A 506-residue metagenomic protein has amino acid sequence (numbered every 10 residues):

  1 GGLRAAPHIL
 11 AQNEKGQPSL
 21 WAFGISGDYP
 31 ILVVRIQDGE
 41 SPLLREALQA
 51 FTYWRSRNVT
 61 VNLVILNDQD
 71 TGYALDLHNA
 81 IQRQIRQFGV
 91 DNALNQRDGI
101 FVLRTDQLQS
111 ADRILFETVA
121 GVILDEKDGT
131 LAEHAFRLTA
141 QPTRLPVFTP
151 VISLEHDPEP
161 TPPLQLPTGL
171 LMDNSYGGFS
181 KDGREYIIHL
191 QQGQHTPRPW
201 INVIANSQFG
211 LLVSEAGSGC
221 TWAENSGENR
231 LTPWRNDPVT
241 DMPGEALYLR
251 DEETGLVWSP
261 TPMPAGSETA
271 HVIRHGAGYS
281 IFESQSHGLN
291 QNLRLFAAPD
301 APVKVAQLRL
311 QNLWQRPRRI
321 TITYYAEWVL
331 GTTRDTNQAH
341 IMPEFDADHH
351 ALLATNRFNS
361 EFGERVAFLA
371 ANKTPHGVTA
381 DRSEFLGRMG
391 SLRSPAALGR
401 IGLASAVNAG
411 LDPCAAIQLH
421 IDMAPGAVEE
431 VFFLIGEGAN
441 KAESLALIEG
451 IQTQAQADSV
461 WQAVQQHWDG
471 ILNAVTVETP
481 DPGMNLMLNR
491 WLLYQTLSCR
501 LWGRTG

Functional and structural regions predicted by a protein language model:
G1-G506: Anionic coordination/interaction segments
